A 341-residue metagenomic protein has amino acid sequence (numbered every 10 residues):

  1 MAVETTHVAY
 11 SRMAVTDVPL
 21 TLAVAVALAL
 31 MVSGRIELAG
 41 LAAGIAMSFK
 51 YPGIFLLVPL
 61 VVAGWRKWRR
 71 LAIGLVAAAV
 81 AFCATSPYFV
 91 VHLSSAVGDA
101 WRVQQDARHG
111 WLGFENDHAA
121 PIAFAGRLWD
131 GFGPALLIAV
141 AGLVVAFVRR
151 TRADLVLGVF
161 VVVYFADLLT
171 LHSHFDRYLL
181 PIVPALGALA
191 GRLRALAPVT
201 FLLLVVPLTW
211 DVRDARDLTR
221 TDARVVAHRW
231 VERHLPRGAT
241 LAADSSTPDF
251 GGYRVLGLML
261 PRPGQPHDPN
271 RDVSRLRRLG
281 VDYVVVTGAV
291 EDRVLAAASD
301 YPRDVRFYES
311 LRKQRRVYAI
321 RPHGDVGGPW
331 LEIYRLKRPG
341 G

Functional and structural regions predicted by a protein language model:
M1-E4, A78, V161: Transmembrane and membrane-interface helices of multi-pass, inner-membrane envelope-modifying transferases
A9-P19, F175-D176: Short acidic/glycine- and proline-prone juxtamembrane loop motifs at membrane-interface regions of multi-pass membrane
P19-L38, A42-A43, A185-L189: Specific aromatic-rich, kink-prone transmembrane helix
A27-L38, A46, G64, V145-R149 (+1 more regions): Membrane-interface transmembrane helices that cradle and orient dolichyl/undecaprenyl
L30, I36-Y51, L57-V61, F124 (+1 more regions): Membrane-interface alpha helices of multi-pass inner-membrane proteins
L57, G64-W65, R69-A153, F165-H172 (+4 more regions): Transmembrane-lumen/periplasm boundary regions of multi-pass, lipid-linked membrane glycan transferases
Y88-V90, A96-Q104, E115, T170 (+1 more regions): Catalytic lumenal/periplasmic loop and adjoining terminal transmembrane helix of membrane glycan-assembly enzymes
R150-F160, L196-T200: Membrane-interfacial loop-to-transmembrane alpha-helix junctions, especially the N-terminal start
